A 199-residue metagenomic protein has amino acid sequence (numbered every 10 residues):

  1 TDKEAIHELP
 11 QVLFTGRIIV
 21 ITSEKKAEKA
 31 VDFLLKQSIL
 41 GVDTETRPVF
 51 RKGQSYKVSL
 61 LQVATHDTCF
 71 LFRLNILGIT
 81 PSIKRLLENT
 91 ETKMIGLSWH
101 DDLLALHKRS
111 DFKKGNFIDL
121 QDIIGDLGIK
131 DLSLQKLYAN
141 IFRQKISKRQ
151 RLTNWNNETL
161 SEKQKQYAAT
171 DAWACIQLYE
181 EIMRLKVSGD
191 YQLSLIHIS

Functional and structural regions predicted by a protein language model:
T1-I19: Short glycine- and acidic-rich boundary segments immediately preceding or forming the N-terminal edge of structured
I18-T22, K26-E28, L35-I39, P48-Y167 (+1 more regions): Conserved DEDDh/DEDDy metal-dependent 3′-5′ exonuclease domain
I182-V187: C-terminal active-site rim and adjoining tail of enzyme catalytic domains
Y191-Q192: Acidic, carboxylate-rich catalytic segments that either coordinate divalent cations
I196-S199: Conserved small/polar residues in nucleotide/adenosyl-binding loops
